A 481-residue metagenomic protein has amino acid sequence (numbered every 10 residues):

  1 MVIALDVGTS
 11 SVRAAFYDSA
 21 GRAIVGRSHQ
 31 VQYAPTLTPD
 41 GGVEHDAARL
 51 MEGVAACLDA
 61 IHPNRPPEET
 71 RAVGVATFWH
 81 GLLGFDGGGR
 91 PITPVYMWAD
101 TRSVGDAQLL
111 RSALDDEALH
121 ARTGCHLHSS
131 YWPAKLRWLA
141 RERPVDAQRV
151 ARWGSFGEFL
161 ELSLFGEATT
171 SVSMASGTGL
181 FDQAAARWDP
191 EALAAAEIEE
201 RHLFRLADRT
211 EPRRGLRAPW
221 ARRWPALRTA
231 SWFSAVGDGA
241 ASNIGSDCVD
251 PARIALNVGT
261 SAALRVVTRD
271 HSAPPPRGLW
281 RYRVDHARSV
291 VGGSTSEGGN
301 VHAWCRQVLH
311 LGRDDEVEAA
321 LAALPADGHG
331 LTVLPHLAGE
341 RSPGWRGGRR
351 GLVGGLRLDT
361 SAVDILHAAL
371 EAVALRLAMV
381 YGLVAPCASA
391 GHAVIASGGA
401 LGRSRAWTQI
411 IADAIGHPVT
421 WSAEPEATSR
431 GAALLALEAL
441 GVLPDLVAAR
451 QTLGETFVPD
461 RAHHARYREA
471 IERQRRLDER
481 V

Functional and structural regions predicted by a protein language model:
M1-T93, A121, A221-S234, A412-V419: N-terminal glycine/serine-rich phosphate-binding loop of ATP-dependent small-molecule kinases, especially carbohydrate
I3-L5, F16, V104, R111-T123 (+5 more regions): Active-site core segments that coordinate phosphate-bearing ligands/cofactors across diverse enzyme families
G21, D46, V73, D100 (+3 more regions): Residue-level signal for inorganic ion chemistry
V31, T36, Y96-S103, A175-S176 (+2 more regions): Short, acidic/turn-prone active-site loops that include or flank metal/cofactor- and phosphate-binding residues
Y33-G42, A118-L119, T169-S176, E199-H202 (+1 more regions): Gly-rich Lys/Arg/Thr-decorated short loops/hinges at beta-loop-alpha junctions or inter-strand turns that position
D59-W98, H126-W132, G157, E161-D182 (+2 more regions): Short beta-strand-loop/turn "lid" adjacent to the catalytic site in phosphate-handling enzymes
E68-R71, P94, R149, R201-H202 (+2 more regions): Short acidic capping loops at alpha-helix termini that bridge into adjacent secondary structure
L193, E197-R209: A conserved helix-loop-beta module that forms one wall/lid of the active-site cleft in ATP-utilizing catalytic domains
